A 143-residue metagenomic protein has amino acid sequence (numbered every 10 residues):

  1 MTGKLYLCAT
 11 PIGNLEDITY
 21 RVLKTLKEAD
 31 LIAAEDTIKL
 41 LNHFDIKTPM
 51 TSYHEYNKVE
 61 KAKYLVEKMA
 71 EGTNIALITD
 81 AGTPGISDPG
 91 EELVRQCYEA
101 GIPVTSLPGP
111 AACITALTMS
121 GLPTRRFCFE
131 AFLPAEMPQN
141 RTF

Functional and structural regions predicted by a protein language model:
M1-Y56: Glycine-rich, flexible N-terminal cofactor/catalytic loop recognition
K4-C8, E71-T79, F127: Generic beta-sheet signal
R21-K24, H43-I46, L65-E67, P89-V94 (+2 more regions): Short, glycine/charged-enriched secondary-structure capping and boundary segments
K39-N42, G85, I114-A116: Phosphate- and divalent-cation-binding pockets in alpha/beta enzyme and binding domains that engage nucleotide-derived
L40-T48, T73-A76, L122-R126: Short, basic/glycine-rich phosphate-binding loops at helix/coil junctions that contact nucleotide phosphates
T51-E60, F132-M137: Conserved helicase motor
H54, A62-A111: Glycine/small-residue-rich loop that forms an oxyanion/phosphate-binding "nest" at active or ligand-binding sites
E92-F143: Class I SAM-dependent methyltransferase SAM-binding "motif I" and its flanking Rossmann-like core
